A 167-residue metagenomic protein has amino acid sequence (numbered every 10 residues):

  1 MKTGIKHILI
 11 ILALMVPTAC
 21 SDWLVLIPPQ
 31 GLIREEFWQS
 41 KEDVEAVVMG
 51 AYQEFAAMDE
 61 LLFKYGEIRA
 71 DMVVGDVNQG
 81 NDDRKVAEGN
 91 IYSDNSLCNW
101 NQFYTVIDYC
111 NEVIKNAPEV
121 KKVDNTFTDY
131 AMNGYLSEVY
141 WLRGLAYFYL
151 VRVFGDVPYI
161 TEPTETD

Functional and structural regions predicted by a protein language model:
M1-P29: Bacterial Sec-dependent N-terminal signal peptides
C20-E67, Y92: Membrane-proximal, proline-rich intrinsically disordered regions
C20-I27, Q79-D83, V157: Short, compositionally biased low-complexity segments
P29-I33, G89-I91, T126-D129, T161-D167: Short linear capping/connector segments at secondary-structure termini
E45, Q53, N81-F154: Conserved, well-structured interaction surfaces
R69, G75-K85, N90-I91, E162: A structural signal for short, hydrophobic/glycine-enriched beta-strand patches
R152-E162: Short, well-structured active-site flanking segments
